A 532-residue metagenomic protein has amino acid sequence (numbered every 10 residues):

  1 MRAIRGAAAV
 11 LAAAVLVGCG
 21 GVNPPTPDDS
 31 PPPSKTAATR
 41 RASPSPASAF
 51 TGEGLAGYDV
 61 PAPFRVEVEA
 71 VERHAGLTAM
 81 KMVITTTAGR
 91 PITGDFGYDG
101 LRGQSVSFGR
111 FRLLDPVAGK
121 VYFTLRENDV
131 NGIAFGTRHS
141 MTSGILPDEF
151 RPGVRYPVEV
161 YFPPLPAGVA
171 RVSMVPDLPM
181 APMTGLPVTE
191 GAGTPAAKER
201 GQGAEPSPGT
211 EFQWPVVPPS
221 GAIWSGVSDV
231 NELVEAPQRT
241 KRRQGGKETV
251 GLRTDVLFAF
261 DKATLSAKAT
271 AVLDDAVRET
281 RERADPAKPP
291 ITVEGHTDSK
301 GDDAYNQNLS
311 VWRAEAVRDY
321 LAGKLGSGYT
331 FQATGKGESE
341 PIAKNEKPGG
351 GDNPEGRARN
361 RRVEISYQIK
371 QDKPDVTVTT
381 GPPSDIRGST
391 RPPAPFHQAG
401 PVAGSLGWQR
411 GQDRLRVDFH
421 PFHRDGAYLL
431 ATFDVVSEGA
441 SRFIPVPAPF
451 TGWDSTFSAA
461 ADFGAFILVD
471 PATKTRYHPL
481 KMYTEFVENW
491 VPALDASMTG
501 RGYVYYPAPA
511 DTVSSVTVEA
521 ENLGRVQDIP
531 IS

Functional and structural regions predicted by a protein language model:
M1-A12, G356: N-terminal export and membrane-targeting signals
V15-G18: C-terminal motif of bacterial Sec signal peptides marking the signal peptidase cleavage site
G20-P46: Short, low-complexity, disordered segments immediately C-terminal to signal peptides in bacterial exported proteins
V22, A42-D59, I145-S228, I369-D372 (+2 more regions): Surface-exposed edge beta-strand/loop patches
L77-A88, Y428-S437: Short, well-ordered beta-strand segments enriched in hydrophobic/aromatic residues
G89-F150, D275-E279, E438-L494: The feature marks short-to-medium sequence segments in extracytoplasmic or secretory-pathway proteins
E232-K247, L257-E294, R318, A322-G323 (+1 more regions): Periplasmic peptidoglycan-binding/anchoring modules of Gram-negative envelope and division proteins
H296-V378: Periplasmic OmpA-like peptidoglycan-binding domain that tethers envelope proteins to the cell wall
